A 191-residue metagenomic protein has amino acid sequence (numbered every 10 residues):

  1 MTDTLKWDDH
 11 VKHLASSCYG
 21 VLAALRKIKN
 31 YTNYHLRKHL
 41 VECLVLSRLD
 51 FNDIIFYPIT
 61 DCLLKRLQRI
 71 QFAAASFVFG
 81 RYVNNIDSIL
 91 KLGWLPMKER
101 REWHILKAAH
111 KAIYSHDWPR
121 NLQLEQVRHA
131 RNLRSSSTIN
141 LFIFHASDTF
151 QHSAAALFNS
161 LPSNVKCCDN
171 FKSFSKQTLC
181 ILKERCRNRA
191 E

Functional and structural regions predicted by a protein language model:
M1-E191: Hydrophobic/basic alpha-helical segments
